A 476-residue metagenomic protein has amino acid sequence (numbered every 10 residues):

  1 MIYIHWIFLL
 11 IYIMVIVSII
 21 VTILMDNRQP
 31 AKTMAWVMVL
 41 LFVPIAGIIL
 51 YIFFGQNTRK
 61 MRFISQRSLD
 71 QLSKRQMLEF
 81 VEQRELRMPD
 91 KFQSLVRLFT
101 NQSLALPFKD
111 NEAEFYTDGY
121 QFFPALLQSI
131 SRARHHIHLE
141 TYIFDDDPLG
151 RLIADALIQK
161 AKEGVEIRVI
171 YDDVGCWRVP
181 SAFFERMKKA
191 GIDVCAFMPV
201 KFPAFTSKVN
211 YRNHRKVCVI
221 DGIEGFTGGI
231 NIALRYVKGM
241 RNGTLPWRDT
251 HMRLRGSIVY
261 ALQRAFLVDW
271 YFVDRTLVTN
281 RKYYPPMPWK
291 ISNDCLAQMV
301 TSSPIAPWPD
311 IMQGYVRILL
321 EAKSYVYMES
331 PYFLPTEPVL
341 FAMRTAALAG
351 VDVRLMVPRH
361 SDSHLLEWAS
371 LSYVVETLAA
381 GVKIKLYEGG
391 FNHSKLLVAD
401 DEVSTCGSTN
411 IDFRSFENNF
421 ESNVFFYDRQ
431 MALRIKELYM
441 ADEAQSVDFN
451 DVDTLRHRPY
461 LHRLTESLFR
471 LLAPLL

Functional and structural regions predicted by a protein language model:
M1-Q313, R317, E321, S361 (+6 more regions): N-terminal localization/anchoring segments of enzymes in phospholipid and broader phosphate metabolism
D249, E329-S330: A short, conserved beta-strand element enriched in hydrophobic/aromatic residues
A322, Y332-R354, P358-R359, S363: Helical hairpin unit composed of two closely spaced alpha helices linked by a short loop
P338-L340, E367-A369, A399-E402, E417: Histidine/acidic-residue-rich catalytic or RNA/ligand-binding cores of hydrolases and nuclease-related proteins
A342-A346, S372, A441: Short, solvent-exposed amphipathic alpha-helical segments in soluble enzyme and RNA/protein-processing domains
I384-E388: Active-site donor-binding acidic/aromatic loop of nucleotide-activated sugar and phosphosugar transferases involved
K395: Catalytic-core elements of nucleic-acid end-processing and repair enzymes
